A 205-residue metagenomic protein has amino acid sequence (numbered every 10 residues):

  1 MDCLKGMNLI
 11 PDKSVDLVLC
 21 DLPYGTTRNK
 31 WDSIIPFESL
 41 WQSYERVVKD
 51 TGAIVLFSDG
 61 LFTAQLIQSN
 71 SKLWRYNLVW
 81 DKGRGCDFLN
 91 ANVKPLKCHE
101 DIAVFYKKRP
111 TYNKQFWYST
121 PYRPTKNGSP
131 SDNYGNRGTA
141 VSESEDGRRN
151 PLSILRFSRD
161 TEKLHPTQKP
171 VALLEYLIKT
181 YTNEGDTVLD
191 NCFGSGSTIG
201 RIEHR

Functional and structural regions predicted by a protein language model:
M1-R205: Core catalytic lobe of class I
